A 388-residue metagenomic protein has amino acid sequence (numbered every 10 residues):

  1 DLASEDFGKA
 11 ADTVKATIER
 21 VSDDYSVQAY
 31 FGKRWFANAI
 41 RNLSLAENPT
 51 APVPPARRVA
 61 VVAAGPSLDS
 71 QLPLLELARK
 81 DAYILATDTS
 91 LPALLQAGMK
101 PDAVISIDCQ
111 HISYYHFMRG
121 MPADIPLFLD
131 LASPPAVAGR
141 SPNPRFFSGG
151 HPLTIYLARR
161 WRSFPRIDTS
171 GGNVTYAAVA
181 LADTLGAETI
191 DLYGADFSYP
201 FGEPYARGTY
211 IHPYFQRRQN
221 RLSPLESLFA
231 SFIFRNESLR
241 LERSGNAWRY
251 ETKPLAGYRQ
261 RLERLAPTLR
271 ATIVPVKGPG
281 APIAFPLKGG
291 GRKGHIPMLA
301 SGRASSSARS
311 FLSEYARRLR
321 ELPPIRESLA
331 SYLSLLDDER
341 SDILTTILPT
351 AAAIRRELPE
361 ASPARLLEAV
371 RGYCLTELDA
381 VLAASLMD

Functional and structural regions predicted by a protein language model:
D1-A37, L95-A187, T350, I354-D388: Acidic/Gly/His-enriched mid-domain segments of enzyme catalytic cores or analogous surface patches that mediate
V53-A60: A short, charged/proline- and glycine-enriched loop that marks the coil->beta-strand transition at the N-terminal
V62-G65, I84-D88, I105-D108, F128-L131 (+3 more regions): Short His-Asn-centered micro-motif
L75, A82-Q96: Histidine-anchored nucleotide/phosphate-binding helix
A82, P122-I125, R270-A271: A short helix->loop->beta-strand "cap" motif at the edges of active sites that frequently abuts
L131-R292: C-terminal catalytic or substrate-handling cores of phosphate/nucleotide- and metal-cofactor-dependent proteins acting
F234-S244, W248-D388: Long, compositionally biased charged/polar accessory segments in the mid-to-C-terminal portions of proteins
